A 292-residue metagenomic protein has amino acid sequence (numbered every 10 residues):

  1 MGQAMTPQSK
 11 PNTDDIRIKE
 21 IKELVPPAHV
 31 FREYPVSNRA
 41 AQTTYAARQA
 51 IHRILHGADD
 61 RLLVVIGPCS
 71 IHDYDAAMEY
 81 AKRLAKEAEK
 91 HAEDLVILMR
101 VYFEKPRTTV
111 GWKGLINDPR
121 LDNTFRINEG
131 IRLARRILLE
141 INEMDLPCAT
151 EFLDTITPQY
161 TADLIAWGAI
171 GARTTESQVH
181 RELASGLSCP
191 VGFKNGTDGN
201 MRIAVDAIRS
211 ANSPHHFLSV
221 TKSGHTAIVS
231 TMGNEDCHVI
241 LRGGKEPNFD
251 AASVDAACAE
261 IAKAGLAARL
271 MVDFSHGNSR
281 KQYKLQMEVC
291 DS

Functional and structural regions predicted by a protein language model:
G2-A4, Q8-D15, D94-F249, S253-V254 (+3 more regions): Active-site-facing alpha/beta catalytic cores
D14-L55: N- or domain-start disorder-to-order transition segments that initiate the globular core
L55-A58, A85-A92, R136-D145, S230-T231 (+1 more regions): Acidic (Asp/Glu)-rich catalytic clusters
D59-V65: Short, contiguous, helix-prone interaction/anchoring segments in small proteins
R61, D73-V101, R107-G111, L115: Glycine-rich, N-terminal phosphate-binding loop and its surrounding beta-alpha-beta segment
G67, V272: Conserved, mostly hydrophobic/aromatic
I71-H91, T124-R136, M287-D291: Glycine-rich anion/phosphate-binding loops
H238-G244, A256-M271: A contiguous, surface-oriented mixed alpha/beta subdomain in the mid-to-C-terminal portion of proteins that forms
